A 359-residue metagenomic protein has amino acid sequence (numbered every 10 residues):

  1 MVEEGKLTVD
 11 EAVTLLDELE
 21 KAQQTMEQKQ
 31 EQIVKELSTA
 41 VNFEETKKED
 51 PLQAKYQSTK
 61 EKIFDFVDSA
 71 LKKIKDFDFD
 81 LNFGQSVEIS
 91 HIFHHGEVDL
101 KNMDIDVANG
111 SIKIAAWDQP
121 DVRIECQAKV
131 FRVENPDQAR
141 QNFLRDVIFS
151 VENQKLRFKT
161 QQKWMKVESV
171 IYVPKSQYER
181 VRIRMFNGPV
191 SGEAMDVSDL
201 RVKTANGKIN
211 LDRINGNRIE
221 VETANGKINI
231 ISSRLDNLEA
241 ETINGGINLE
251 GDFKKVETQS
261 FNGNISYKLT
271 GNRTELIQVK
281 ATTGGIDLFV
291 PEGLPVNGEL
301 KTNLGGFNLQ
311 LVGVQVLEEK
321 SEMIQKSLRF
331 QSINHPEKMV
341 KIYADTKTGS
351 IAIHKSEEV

Functional and structural regions predicted by a protein language model:
E4, L16-V107, S111-R184, D199 (+5 more regions): Acidic (Asp/Glu) and glycine-rich low-complexity loops/linkers that are typically intrinsically disordered
Q154, V221, V279: Calcium-binding motifs, dominated by EF-hand helix-loop-helix domains
P174-S176, E193, D212-R213, I230-V359: Short, surface-exposed interaction patches in beta-rich subdomains that mediate adhesion/assembly near membranes
R182-G226: Right-handed parallel beta-helix
